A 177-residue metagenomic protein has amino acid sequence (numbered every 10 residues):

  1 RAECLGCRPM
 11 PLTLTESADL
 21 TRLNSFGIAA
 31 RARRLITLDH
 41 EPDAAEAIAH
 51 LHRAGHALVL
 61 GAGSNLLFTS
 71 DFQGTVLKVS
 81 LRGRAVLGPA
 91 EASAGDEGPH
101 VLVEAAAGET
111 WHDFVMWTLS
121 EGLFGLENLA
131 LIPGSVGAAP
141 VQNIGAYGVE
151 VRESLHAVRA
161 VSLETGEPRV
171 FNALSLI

Functional and structural regions predicted by a protein language model:
C4-C7: Cysteine-centered motifs
P11-S154, V158-E164: Anion-binding (especially nucleotide phosphate/pyrophosphate-binding) glycine-rich loop and adjoining beta-alpha core
R169-I177: A short, charged helix-loop
